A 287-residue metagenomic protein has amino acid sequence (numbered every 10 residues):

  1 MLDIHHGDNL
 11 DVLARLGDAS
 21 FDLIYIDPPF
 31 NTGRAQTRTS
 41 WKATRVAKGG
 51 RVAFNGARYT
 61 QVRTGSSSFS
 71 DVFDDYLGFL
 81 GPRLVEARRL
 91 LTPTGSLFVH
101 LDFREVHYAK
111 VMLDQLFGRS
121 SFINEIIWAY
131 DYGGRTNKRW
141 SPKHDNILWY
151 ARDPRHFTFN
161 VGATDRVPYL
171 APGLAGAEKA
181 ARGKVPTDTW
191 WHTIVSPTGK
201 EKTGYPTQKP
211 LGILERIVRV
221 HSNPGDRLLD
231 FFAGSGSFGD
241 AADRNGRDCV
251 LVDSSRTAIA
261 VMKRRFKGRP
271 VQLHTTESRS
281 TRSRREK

Functional and structural regions predicted by a protein language model:
M1-P270: Core catalytic lobe of class I
L2-D3, R265-K287: SAM-dependent methyltransferase catalytic region
